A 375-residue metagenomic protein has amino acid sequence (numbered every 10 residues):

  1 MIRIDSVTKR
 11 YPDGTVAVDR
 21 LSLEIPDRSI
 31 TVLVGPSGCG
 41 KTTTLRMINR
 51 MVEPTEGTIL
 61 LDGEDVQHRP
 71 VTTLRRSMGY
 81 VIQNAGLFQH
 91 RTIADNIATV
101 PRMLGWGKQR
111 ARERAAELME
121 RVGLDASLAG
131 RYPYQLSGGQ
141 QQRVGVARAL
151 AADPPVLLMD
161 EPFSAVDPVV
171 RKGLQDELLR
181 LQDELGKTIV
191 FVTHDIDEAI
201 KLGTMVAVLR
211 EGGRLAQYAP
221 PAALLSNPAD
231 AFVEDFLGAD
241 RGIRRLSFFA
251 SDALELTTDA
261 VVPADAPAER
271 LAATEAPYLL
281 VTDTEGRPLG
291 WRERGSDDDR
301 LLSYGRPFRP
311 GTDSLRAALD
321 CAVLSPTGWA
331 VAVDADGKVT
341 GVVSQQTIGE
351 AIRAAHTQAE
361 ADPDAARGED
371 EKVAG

Functional and structural regions predicted by a protein language model:
N49: Helix-to-loop junction immediately C-terminal to a conserved catalytic motif
D65-G79, M103, Q109: ABC ATPase NBD coupling module
H90-A98: Short coil-to-helix segment of the ABC ATPase nucleotide-binding domain corresponding to the Q-loop/switch region
R102, Q109-S127: Conserved ABC ATPase "signature" region
L128, A149-L150: ABC ATPase C-loop
Y134, A152: Conserved signature/switch motifs of ABC ATPase nucleotide-binding domains
V146: Hydrophobic anchor residue at the start of the ABC signature
T257-E285, R306-G375: The conserved cystathionine-beta-synthase
